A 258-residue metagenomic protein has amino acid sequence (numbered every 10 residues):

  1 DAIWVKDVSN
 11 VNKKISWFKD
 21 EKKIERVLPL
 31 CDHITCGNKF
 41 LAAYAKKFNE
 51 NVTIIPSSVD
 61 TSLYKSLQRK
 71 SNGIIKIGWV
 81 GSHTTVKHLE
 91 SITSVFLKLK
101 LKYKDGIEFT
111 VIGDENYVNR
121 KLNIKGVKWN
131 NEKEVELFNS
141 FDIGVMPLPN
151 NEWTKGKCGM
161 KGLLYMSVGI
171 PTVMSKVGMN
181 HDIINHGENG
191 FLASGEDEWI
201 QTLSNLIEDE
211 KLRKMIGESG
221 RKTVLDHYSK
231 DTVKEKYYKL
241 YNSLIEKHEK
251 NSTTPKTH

Functional and structural regions predicted by a protein language model:
D1-K13, V86: A short, histidine- and acid-enriched strand-loop-helix "catalytic/donor-clamping" loop that lines the nucleotide-sugar
K14-H33: Membrane-proximal helix-turn-helix segments that form the acceptor-binding/catalytic region of lipid-linked
P29-S66: Donor nucleotide-sugar binding/catalytic pocket of nucleotide-sugar-dependent glycosyltransferases
S58-S66, K70-S140: Conserved catalytic-core segment of nucleotide-activated headgroup transferases in glycan assembly
K87, N131-L137, G144-S167, V173-D182: Nucleotide-sugar-dependent
N185-D197, N205-K211: Conserved acidic donor-binding segment of nucleotide-sugar-dependent glycosyltransferases
N205, L212-H227, V233-K239: A short, well-ordered alpha-helix in the C-terminal region of glycosyltransferases
K230-H258: C-terminal alpha-helical cap of glycosyltransferases
